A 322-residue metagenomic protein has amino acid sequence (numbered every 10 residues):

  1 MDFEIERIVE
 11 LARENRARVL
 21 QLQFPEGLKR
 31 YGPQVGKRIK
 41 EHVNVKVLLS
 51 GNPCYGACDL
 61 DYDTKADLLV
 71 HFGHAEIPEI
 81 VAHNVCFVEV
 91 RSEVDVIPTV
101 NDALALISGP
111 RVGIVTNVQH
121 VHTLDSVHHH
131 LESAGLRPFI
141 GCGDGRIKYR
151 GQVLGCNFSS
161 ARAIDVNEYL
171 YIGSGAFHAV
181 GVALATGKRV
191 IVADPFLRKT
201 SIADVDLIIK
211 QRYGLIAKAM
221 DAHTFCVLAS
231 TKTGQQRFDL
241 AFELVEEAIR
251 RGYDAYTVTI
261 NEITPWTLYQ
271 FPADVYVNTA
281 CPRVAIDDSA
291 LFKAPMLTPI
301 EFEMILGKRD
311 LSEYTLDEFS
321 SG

Functional and structural regions predicted by a protein language model:
D2-E6, A12-I202, K210-Q211: The feature marks the mature, well-folded catalytic cores of soluble enzymes
E4-Q21, D221, L311-G322: Iron-sulfur (Fe-S) cluster-binding modules
R7, C58, I263-T267: Short acidic active-site motifs
F24-R38, T233-V245, I249, Y253-D274 (+1 more regions): Cofactor-cradling patches in redox/metallo enzymes
L49-G51, C142, T259-E262, T298-I300: Short loop/edge segments at beta-strand edges and connector loops that shape dinucleotide/nucleotide cofactor-binding
H74-E76, S174-F177, K232-T233, C281-V284 (+1 more regions): Short glycine-rich anion-binding loops that position phosphate/pyrophosphate groups of nucleotides and phosphorylated
F87, R91, F196-R198, P282-G322: Peripheral docking tails and interdomain loops at the edges of cofactor- or intermediate-handling domains
A176-D254, E262-Q270: Redox- and metal-dependent alpha/beta enzyme cores, enriched for Fe-S-associated oxidoreductases and cofactor-handling
